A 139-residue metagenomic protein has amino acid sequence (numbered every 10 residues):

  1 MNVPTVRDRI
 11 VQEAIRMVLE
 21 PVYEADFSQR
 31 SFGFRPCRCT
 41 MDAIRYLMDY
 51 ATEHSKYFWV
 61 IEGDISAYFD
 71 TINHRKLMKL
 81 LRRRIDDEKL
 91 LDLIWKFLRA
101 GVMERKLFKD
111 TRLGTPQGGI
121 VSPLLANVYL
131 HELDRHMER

Functional and structural regions predicted by a protein language model:
M1-P4, Q12: Glycine-rich active-site/cofactor-binding loop and its immediate structural neighborhood
I15: Nucleotide/phosphate-binding loop and acidic/charged catalytic motifs in nucleotide-binding or -utilizing enzymes
L19-F27: Glycine-rich phosphate-binding segment of PLP-dependent enzymes
D26-R30, R35-R38, D42-R139: Conserved polymerase palm-domain catalytic core
